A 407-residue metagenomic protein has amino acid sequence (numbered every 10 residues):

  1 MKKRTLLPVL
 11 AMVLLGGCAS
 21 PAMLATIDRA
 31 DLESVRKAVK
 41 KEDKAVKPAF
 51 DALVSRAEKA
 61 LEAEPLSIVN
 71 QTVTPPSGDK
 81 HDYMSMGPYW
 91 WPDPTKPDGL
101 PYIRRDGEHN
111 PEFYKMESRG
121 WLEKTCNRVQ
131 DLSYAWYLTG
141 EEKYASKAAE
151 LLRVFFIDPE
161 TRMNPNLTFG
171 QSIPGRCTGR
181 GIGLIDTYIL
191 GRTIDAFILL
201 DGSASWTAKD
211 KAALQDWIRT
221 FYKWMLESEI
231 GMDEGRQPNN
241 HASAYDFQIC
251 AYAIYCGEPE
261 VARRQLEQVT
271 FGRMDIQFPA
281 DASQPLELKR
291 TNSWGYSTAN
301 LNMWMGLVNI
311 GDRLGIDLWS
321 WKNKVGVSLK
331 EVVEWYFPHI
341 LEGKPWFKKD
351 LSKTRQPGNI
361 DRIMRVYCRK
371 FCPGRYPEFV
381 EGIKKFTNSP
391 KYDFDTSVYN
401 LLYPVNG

Functional and structural regions predicted by a protein language model:
M1-L7: Bacterial N-terminal signal peptides that target proteins for export
P8-G17: Bacterial N-terminal signal peptides
V9-L10, Q71, L288: Exposed boundary/loop context
C18-E234, E267, P279, I310-R313 (+1 more regions): Extracellular glycan-targeting catalytic surfaces
G181, I185, I189, D210-W217 (+4 more regions): Short, contiguous, pocket-lining structural segments that sit at or immediately flank catalytic/ligand-binding sites
A244-F347: Long, repeat-rich segments with strong aromatic
